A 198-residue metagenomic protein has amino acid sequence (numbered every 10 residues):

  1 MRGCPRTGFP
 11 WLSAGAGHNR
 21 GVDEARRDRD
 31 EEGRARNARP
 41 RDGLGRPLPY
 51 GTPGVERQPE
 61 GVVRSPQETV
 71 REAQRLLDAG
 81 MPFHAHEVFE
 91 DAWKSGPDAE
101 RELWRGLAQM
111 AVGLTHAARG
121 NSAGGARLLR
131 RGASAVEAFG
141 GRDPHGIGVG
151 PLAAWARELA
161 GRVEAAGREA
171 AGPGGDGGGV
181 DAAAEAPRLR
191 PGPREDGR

Functional and structural regions predicted by a protein language model:
F9-G96, A135-R198: N-terminal alpha-helical interaction modules that lie
V63, R101-L103: Residue signature of alpha-solenoid helical repeat architecture, marking inter-repeat boundaries and helix-start
S122-G140: TPR/TPR-like (Sel1-like) alpha-helical repeat modules
